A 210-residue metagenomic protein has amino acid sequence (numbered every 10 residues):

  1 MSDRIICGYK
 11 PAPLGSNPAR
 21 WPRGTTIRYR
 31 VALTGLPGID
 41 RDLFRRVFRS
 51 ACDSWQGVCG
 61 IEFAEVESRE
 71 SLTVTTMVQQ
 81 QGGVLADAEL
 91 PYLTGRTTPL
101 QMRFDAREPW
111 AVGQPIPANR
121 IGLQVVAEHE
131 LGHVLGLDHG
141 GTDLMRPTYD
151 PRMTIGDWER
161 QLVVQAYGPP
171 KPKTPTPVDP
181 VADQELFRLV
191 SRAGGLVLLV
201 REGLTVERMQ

Functional and structural regions predicted by a protein language model:
M1-R41, G82-T97, P169-T174: Disordered inhibitory propeptide/activation segment of secreted metzincin zinc metalloprotease zymogens, centered on
R4, P13, D42-V134, D138: Metzincin-family zinc-dependent endopeptidase catalytic domain
R28-R30, T73-T75, R103, L144-R146: Soluble periplasmic/extracytoplasmic beta-strand elements of cell-envelope proteins
P37-G38, Q81-V84, G195-L198, T205-E207: Short, surface-exposed beta-strand/loop "edge" segments at domain boundaries and coil↔beta transitions
R41-D42, D157: Alpha-helix N-capping/helix-start residues
L93-G122, V134, D138-V206: Metalloprotease/metallohydrolase-associated module, dominated by Zn2+-dependent proteases
